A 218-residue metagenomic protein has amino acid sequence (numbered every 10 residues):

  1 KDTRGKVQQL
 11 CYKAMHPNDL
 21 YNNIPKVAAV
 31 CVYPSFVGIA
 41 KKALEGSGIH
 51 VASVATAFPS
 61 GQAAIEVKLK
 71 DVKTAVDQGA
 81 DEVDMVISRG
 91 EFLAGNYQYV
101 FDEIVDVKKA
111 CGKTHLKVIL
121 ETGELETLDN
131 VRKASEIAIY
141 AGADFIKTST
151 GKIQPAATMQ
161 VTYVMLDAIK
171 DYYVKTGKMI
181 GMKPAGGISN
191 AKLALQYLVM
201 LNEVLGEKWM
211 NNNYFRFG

Functional and structural regions predicted by a protein language model:
K1-P25, S35-M182, S189-F217: Alpha/beta enzyme core
A28, V32: Small/polar loops that bind or transfer phosphate-bearing groups
